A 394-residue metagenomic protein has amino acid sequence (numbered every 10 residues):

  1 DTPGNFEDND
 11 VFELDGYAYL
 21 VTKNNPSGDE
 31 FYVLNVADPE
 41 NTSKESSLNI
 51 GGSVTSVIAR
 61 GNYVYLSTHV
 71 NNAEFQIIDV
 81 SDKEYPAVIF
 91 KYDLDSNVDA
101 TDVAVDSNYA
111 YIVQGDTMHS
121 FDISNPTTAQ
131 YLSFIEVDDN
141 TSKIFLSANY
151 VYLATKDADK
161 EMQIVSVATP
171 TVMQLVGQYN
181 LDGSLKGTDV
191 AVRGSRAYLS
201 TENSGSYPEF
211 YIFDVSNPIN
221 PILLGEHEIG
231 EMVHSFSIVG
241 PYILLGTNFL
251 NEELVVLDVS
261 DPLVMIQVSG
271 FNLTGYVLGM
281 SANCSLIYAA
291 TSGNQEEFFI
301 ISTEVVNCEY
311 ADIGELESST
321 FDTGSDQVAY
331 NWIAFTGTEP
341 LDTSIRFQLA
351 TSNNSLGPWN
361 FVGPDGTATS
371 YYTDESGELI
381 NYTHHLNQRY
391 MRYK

Functional and structural regions predicted by a protein language model:
D1-G314, D322-G324, T336-T338, H384-Y390: Feature marking well-ordered beta-strand scaffolds used for ligand recognition
A290, E297-K394: Beta-strand-rich ligand- or partner-binding modules with a strong bias toward extracellular/periplasmic carbohydrate
